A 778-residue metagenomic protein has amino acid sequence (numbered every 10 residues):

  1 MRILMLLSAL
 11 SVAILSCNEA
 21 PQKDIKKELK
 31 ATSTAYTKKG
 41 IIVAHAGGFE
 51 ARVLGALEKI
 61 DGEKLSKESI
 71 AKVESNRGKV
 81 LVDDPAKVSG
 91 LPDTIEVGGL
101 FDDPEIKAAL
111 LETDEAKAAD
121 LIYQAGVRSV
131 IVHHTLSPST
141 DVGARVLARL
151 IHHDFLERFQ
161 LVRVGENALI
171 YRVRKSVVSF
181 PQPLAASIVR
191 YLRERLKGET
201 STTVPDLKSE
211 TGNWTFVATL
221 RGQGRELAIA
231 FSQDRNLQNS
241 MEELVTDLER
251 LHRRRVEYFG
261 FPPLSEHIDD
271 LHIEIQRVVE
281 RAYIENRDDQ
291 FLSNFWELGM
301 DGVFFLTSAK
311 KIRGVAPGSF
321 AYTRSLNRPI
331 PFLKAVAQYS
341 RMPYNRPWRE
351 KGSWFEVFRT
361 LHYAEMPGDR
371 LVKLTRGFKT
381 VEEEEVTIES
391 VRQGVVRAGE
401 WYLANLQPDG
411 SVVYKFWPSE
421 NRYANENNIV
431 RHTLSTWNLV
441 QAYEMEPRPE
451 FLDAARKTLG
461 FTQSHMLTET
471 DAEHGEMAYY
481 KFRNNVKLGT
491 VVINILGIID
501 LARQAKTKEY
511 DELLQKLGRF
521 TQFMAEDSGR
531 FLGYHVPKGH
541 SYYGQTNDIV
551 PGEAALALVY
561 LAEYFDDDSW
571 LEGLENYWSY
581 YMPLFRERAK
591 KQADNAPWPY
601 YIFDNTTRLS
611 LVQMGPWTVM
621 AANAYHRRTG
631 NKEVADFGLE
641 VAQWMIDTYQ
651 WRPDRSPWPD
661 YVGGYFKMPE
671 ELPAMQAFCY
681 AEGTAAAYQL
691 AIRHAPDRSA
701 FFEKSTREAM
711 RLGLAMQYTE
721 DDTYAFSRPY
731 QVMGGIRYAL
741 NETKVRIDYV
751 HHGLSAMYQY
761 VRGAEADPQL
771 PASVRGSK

Functional and structural regions predicted by a protein language model:
M1-A9: Sec-dependent signal peptide recognition, specifically the positively charged N-region followed immediately by
I14-S16: C-terminal motif of bacterial Sec signal peptides marking the signal peptidase cleavage site
N18-A20: Bacterial signal peptide processing site
I25-V177: Extracytoplasmic
I122-A125, E297, T706-R707: A structural signal for short secondary-structure junctions
R163, L227-A230, G533: A structural microfeature
V177-E365: Basic nucleic-acid-binding interfaces
Y283-E285, G299, G314, S319-R324 (+1 more regions): Glycan-recognition and catalytic cores of secretory/periplasmic carbohydrate-active enzymes
